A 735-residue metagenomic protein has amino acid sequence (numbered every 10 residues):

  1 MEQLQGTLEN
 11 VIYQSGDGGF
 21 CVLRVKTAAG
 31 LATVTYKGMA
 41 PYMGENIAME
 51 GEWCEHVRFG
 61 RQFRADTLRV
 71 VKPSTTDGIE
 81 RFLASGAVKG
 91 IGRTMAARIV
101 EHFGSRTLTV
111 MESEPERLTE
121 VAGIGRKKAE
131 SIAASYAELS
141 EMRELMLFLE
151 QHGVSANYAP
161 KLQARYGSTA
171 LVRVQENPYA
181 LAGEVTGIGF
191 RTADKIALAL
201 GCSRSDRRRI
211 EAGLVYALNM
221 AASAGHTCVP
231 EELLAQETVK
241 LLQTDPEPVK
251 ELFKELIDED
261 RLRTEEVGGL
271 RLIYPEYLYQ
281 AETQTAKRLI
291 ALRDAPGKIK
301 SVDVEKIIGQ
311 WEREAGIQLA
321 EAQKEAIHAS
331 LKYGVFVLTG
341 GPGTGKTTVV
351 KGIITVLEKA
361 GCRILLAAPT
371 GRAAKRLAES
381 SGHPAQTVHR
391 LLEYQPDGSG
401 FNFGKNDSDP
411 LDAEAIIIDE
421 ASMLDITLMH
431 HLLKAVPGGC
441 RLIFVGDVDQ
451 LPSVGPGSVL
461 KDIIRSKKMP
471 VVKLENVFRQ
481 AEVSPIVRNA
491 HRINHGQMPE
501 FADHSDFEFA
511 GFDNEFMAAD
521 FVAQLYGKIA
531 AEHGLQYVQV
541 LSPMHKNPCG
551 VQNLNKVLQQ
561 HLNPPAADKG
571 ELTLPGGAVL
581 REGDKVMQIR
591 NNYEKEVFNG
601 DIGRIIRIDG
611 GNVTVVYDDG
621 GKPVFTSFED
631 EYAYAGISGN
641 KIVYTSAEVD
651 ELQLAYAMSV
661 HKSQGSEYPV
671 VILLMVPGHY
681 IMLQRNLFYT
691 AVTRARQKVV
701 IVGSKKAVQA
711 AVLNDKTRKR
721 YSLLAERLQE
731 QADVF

Functional and structural regions predicted by a protein language model:
M1-V304, E312, V734: Accessory, non-ATPase domains that flank or precede helicase/AAA+ motor cores in DNA-metabolism machines
V11, M49, Q588, I605-I608 (+1 more regions): A generic structural signal for residues embedded in beta-strands
A87, E120, G340, A368 (+1 more regions): The Walker A (P-loop) glycine that initiates the GxxxxGKT/S ATP-binding motif of P-loop NTPases
G316-L331: N-terminal pre-P-loop "Q-motif" helix
A329, G352, V356, A360-C362 (+8 more regions): Conserved helicase motor core of SF1/SF2 NTP-dependent helicases
F336-A378, V445, F507-N514, L525-N547: Conserved RecA-like ASCE P-loop NTPase motor core of nucleic-acid helicases/translocases
V448-K595, I606, Q731: Conserved helicase motor core of P-loop NTPases
D601-K622, T626-F735: C-terminal accessory regions
